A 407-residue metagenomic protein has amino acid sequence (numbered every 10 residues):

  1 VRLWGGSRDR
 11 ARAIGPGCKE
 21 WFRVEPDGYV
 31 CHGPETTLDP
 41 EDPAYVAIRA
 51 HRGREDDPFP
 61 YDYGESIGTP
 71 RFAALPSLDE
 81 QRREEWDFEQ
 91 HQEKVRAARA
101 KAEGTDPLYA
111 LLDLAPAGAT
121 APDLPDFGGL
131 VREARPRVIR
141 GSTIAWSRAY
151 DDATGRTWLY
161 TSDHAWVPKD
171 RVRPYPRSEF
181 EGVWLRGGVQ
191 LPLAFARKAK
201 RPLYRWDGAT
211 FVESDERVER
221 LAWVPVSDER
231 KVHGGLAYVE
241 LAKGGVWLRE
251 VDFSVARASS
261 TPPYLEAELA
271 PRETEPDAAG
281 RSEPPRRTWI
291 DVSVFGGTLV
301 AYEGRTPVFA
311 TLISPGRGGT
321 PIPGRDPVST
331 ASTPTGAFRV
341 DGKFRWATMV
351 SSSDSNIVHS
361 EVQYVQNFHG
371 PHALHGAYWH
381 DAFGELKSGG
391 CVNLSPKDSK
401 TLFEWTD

Functional and structural regions predicted by a protein language model:
V1, D126-R140, W206-A222: SH3/SH3-like (including bacterial SH3b) beta-barrel domains that bind proline-rich motifs or cell-wall ligands
L3-G6, D27, W146-A149, S162-H164 (+5 more regions): A structural feature that tracks compact, well-ordered secondary-structure segments with a strong bias toward
D9-R23, D152-Y160, K231-V239, M349-V350: Short, Lys/Arg- and Gly-enriched loop/turn segments at beta-strand edges
G17-L130, L159-R201, V239-P285: Boundary regions of SH3-family modules and the immediately adjacent low-complexity/disordered segments in eukaryotic
G17-W21, E25, R156, L191 (+8 more regions): Extracytoplasmic
F22, P136, G297, K397-E404: Solvent-exposed, polar/charged alpha-helical surfaces in well-ordered, non-transmembrane soluble domains, broadly
V224-G336: Cell wall/extracellular polymer interaction/catalysis modules
R281-P285, F309, G319-G324, S329-A337 (+1 more regions): Exported/periplasmic cell-wall-interacting domains
